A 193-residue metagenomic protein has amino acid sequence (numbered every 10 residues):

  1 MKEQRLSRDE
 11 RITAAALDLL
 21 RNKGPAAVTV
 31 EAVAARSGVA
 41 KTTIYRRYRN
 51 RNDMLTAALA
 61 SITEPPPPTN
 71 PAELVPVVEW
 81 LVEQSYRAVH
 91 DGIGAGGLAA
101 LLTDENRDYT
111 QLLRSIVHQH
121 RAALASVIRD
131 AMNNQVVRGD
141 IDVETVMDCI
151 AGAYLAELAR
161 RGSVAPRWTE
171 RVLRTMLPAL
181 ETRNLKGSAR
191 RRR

Functional and structural regions predicted by a protein language model:
M1-R36, D53: Basic, helix-initiating cap at the start of DNA-binding domains
M1-S7, N184-R193: N-terminal intrinsically disordered/low-complexity leader segments
S37-Y48: Short hydrophobic/aromatic patch on the recognition helix
D53, L59, V89-R114: Amphipathic alpha-helical segments used for helix-helix packing
L59-P66: Short, basic, alpha-helical segments at the C-terminal edge of helix-turn-helix-like DNA-binding modules
P66-A95, V146-M147: Hydrophobic alpha-helical connector segments
D108-N133, V143-E144, R167: Amphipathic alpha-helical packing segments from all-alpha helical-bundle domains
R129, R138-R160, R167-P178: Hydrophobic alpha-helical segments that form the core of small-molecule binding pockets and/or dimer interfaces
